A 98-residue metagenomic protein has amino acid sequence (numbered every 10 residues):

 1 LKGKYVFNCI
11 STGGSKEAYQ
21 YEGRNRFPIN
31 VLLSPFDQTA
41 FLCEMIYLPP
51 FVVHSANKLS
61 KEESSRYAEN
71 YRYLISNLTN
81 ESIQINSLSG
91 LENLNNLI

Functional and structural regions predicted by a protein language model:
L1-D37, C43: Helix-loop-strand module that forms the ligand-binding subsite of alpha/beta enzymes
T39-I98: Glycine-rich phosphate/pyrophosphate-binding loop and the adjoining helix
